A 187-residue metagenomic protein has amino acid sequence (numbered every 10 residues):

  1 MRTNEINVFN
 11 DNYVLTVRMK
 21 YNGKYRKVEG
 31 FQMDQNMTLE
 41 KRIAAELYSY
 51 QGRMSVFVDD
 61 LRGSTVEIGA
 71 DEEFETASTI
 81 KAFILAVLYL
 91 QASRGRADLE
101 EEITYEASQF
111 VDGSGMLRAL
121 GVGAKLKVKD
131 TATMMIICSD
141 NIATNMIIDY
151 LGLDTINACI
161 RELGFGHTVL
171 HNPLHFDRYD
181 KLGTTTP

Functional and structural regions predicted by a protein language model:
E5-V14: Short hydrophobic alpha-helical segments enriched in small aliphatic residues
L15-Q32: Short, Lys/Arg-enriched N-terminal segments with co-localized hydrophobic residues within the first ~10-30 amino acids
Q32-E75: Beta-lactamase-like hydrolase cores
R53, I148-P187: Mid-domain, small-residue-enriched loop/turn segments at the edges of structured enzyme/sensor domains
I68-E75, G121, A132, G183: A short glycine/serine-rich beta->alpha loop
T76-I103: Active-site SXXK
R94-A119: Short, glycine/proline-biased beta-turn/loop segments that scaffold the active-site neighborhood
V111-N145: Conserved catalytic neighborhood of penicillin-recognizing serine enzymes
